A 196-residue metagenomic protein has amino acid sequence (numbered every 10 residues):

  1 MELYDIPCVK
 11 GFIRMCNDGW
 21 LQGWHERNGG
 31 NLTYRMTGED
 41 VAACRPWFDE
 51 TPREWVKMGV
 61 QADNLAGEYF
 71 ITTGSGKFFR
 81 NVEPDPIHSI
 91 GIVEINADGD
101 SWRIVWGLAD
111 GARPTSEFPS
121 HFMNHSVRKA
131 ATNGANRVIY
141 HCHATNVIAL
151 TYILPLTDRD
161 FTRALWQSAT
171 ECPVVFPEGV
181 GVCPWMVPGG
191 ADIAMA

Functional and structural regions predicted by a protein language model:
M1-A196: Glycine-rich flexible loops
